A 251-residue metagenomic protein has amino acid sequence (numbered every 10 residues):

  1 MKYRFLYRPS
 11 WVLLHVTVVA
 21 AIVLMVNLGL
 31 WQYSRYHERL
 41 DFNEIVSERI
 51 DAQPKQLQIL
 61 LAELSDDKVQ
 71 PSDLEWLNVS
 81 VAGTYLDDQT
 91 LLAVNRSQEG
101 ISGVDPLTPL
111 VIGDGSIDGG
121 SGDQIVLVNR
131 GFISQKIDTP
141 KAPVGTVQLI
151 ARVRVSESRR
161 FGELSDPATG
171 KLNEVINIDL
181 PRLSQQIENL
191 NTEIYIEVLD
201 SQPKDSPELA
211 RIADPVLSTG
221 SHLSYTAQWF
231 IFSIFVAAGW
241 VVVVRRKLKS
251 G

Functional and structural regions predicted by a protein language model:
M1-D66, L77-G251: Surface-exposed, charge/polar-rich loops and edge strands
Q70-S72: Acidic, Ser/Thr-rich low-complexity segments on the non-lumenal side of membrane proteins
